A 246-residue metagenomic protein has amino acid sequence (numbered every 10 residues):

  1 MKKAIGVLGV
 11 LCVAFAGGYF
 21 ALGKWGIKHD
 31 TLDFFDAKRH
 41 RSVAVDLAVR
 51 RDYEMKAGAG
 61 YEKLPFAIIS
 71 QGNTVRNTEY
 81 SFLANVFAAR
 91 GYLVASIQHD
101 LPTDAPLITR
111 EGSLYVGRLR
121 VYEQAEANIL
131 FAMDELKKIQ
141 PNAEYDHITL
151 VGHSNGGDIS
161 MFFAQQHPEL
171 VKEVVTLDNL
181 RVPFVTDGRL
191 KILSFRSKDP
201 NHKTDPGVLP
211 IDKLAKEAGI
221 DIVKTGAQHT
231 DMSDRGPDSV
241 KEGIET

Functional and structural regions predicted by a protein language model:
A4-A57: An N-terminal hydrophobic leader/cap segment in hydrolases
H40-A143: Serine-hydrolase catalytic machinery in alpha/beta-hydrolase-like enzymes
F131-G188: Primarily recognizes the serine-hydrolase "nucleophile elbow" in alpha/beta-hydrolase and SGNH/GDSL folds
F184-R189, D212-K216: Short, conserved loop/helix-junction motifs that constitute active-site signature segments in enzyme catalytic cores
L193-R196: Short beta-strand/loop motif that positions the catalytic acidic residue of the alpha/beta-hydrolase fold
N201-V208: Conserved alpha/beta-hydrolase "acid-adjacent" motif
L214-D231: Catalytic histidine neighborhood in serine/cysteine hydrolases with alpha/beta-hydrolase-type architecture
G236-T246: Catalytic active-site module of serine/aspartate enzymes centered on a nucleophile-bearing elbow/loop
